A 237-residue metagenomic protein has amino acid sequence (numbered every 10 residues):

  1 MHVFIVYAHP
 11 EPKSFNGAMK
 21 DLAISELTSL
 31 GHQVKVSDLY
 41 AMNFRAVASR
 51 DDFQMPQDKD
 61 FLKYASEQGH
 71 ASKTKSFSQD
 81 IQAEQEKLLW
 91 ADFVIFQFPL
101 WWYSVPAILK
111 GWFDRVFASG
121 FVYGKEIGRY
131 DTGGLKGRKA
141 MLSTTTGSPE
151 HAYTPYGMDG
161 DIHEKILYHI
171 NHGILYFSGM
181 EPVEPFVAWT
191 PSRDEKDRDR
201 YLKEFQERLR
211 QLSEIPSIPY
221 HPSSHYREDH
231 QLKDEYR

Functional and structural regions predicted by a protein language model:
M1-F98, Y103-V122, E195, R200-R237: N-terminal beta1-alpha1-beta2 submodule of the flavodoxin-like/Rossmannoid cofactor-binding fold
V34, P182-V183: Hydrophobic anchor at the start of a short beta-strand that flanks the dinucleotide cofactor-binding loop
Y40, D131, G179: Glycine-rich, flexible loop/turn motifs
L89, A107, L135, M180-E181: Structured loop/turn residues at beta-strand edges in well-structured enzyme cores
Y123-Y176: Short, glycine-/small-residue-rich phosphate/pyrophosphate-handling segment
P185-V187: Beta-strand-loop-alpha "switch" segments that mediate conformational coupling across diverse proteins
